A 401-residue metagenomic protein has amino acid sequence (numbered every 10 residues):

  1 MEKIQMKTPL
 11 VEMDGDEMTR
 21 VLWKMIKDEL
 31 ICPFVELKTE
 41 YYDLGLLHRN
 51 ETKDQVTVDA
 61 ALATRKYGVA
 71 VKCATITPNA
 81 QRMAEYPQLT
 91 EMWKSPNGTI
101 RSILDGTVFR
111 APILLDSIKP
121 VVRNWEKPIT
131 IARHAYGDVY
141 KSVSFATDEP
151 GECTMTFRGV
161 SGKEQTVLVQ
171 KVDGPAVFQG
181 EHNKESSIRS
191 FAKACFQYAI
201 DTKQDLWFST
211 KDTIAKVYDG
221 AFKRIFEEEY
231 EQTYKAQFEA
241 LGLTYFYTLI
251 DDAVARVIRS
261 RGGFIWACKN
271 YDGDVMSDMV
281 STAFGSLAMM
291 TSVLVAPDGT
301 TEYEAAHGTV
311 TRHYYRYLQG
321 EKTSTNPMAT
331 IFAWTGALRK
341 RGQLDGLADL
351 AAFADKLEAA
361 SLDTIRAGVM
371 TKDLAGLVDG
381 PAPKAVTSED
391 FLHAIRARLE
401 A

Functional and structural regions predicted by a protein language model:
E2-T8, M18-W23, D28-K53, A61-T64: N-terminal alpha-helical transmembrane segments of multi-pass membrane transport and channel/translocase proteins
M6-M25, M155-T248: Glycine-rich phosphate/diphosphate-binding loop of Rossmann-like nucleotide-binding domains
V35-Y41, T202-T210, Y234-Y247, G342-A354 (+1 more regions): Flexible, glycine/charged-enriched surface loops at secondary-structure junctions
L47-E164, Y271, V275: N-terminal glycine-rich phosphate/adenylate-binding segment common to multiple enzyme folds
R49-L62, Y234-G263: A structured beta-alpha segment of the ubiquitous adenosine-cofactor-binding alpha/beta core
V257-K356, D363-T364: Glycine-rich phosphate/nucleotide-binding loop
Q319-T325, Q343-A401: Internal helix-turn-beta structural module
